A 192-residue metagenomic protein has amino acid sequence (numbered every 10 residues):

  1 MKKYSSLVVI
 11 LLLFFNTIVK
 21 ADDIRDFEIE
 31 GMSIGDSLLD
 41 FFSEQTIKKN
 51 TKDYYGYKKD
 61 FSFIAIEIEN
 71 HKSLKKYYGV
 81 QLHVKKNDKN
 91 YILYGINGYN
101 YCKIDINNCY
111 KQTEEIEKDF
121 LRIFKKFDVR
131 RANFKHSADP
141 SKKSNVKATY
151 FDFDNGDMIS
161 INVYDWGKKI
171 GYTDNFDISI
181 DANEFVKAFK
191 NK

Functional and structural regions predicted by a protein language model:
M1, V9, K89-N90: Short hydrophobic/aromatic-rich motifs at helix boundaries and adjacent loops
K2-S5, F41: Asparagine-rich low-complexity intrinsically disordered tracts
Y4-F15: Sec-dependent N-terminal signal peptides
L12, H71-S73, N87-K89, P140-K142 (+1 more regions): Sterically constrained small-residue positions within well-ordered secondary structures of folded domains
A21-A65, G95-K192: Non-cytosolic coordination micro-motifs
E67-I92: Compositionally biased P/S/T/G-rich terminal and signal peptide-adjacent segments that lie outside catalytic cores
